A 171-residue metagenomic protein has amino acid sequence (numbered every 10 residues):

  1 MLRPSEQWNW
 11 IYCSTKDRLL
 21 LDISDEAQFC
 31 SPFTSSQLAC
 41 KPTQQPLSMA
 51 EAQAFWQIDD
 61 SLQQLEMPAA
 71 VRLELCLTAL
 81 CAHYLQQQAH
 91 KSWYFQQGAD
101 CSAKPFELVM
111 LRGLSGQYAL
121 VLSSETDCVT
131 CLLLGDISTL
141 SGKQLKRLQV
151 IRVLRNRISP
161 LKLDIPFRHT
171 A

Functional and structural regions predicted by a protein language model:
M1-P105, M110-G116, S138-K143, R147 (+1 more regions): Mixed-charge, low-complexity intrinsically disordered regions
S24, L134, N156: Surface loops and adjacent helix of pleckstrin homology
G116-L132, D136: Short beta-strand-centered aromatic/proline hotspots
L148-L163: Structured surface patches comprising rigid loops and adjacent beta-strands/short helices at the edges of well-ordered
